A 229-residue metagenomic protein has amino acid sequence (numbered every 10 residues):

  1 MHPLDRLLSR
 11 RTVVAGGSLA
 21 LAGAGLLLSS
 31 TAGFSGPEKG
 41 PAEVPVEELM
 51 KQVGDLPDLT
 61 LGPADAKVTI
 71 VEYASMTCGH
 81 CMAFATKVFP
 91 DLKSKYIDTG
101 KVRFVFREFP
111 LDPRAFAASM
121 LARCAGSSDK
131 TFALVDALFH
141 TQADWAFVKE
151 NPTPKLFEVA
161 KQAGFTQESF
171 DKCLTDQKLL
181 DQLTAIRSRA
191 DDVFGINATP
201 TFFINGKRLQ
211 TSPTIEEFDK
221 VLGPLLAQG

Functional and structural regions predicted by a protein language model:
M1-T12, G16-L27: N-terminal secretory signal peptides
L28-E38: Signal peptide processing junction and immediate N-terminal pro/mature segment of secreted/exported proteins
G40-Q52, L225-G229: Proteins that catalyze or organize thiol-disulfide redox chemistry and the adjacent proteostasis machinery handling
K51-V68: A short beta-strand-turn-helix
D65-G79: Short active-site neighborhood of thiol/selenol oxidoreductases, capturing the structured segment around
C78-M82, F202-F203: The canonical Cys-X-X-Cys-His
M82-Y96: Typically the conserved alpha-helix immediately C-terminal to a functionally engaged Cys/Sec in thioredoxin-like
P110-T199, F203-Q228: Cysteine-centric redox/oxidoreductase cores and disulfide-bonded domains
